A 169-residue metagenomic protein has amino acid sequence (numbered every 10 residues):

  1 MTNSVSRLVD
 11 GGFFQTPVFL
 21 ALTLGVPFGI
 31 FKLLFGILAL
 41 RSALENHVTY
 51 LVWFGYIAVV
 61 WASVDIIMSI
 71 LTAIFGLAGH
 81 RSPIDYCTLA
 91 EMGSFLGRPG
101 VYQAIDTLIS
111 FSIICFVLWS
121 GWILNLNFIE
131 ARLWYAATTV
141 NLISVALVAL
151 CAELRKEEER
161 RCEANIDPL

Functional and structural regions predicted by a protein language model:
M1-G79, W134-A137: N-terminal first transmembrane alpha-helix
L8-A21, E91-L118: Loop-to-transmembrane boundary segments
V26-F35, A104-R132: Alpha-helical transmembrane segments and their membrane-interface junctions in multi-pass membrane proteins
L38, S42, L71, F75 (+5 more regions): Membrane-interfacial segments
N46-W53, G97, N125-I129: Juxtamembrane loop-transmembrane helix junctions in multi-pass integral membrane proteins, especially the extracellular
V59-F75, Q103-F116, C151-I166: Juxtamembrane/interfacial segments around transmembrane helices
L77-L96: Juxtamembrane inter-helical linkers in multi-pass membrane proteins
L126-P168: Alpha-helical transmembrane segments and their immediate juxtamembrane interface regions
